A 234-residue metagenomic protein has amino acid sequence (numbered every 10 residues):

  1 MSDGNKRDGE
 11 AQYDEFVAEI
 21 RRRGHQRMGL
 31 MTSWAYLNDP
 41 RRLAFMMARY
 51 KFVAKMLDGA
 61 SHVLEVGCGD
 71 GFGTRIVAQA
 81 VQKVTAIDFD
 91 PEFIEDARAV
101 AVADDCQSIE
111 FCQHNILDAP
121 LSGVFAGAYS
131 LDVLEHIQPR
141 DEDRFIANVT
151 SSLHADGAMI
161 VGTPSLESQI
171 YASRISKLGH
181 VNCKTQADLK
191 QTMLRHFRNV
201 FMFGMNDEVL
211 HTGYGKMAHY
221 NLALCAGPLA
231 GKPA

Functional and structural regions predicted by a protein language model:
M1-Y129, R140-I146, V181-D188, M202-T212 (+1 more regions): Conserved N-terminal segment of class I S-adenosyl-L-methionine
L57, M193-L194: Hydrophobic C-terminal alpha-helix "anchor/cap" residues
H62, G157-A158: Short glycine-centered segments of the SAM/dcSAM-binding site in methyltransferase folds
V77, V149, M193: Class I S-adenosylmethionine-dependent transferase superfamily signal
P120, I137-Q138, I170, M193: Activation segment
D132-H136: Short catalytic micro-motifs in class I SAM-dependent methyltransferases
D143-A155: A short glycine-rich, Lys/Arg-flanked "PGG" loop and its adjoining helix->strand segment in the class I
V161-V181: Short, glycine-/aromatic-enriched active-site segment of Class I SAM-dependent methyltransferases
